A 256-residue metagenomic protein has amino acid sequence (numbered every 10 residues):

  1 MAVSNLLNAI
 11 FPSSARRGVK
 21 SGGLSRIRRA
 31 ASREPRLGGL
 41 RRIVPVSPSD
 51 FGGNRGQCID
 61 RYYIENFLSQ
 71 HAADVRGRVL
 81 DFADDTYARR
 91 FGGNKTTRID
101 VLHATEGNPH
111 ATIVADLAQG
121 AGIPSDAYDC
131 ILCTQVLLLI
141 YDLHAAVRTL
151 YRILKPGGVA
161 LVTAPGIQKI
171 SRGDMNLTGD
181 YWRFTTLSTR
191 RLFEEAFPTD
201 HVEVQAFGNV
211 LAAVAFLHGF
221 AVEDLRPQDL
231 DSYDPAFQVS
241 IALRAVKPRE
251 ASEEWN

Functional and structural regions predicted by a protein language model:
V3-N8, S14, G18, Q70-H71 (+1 more regions): A C-terminal cap/extension of S-adenosyl-L-methionine-dependent methyltransferases that defines the acceptor-substrate
G22-A73: Class I SAM-dependent methyltransferase Rossmann-like catalytic core, especially the SAM/SAH-binding loop
R55, G173-L192: Acceptor-substrate binding/catalytic loop of class I
D74-T86: Conserved class I S-adenosyl-L-methionine
A115-I131: A short acidic, Gly/Pro-enriched loop at the edge of an enzyme's catalytic core that lines a small-molecule cofactor
D129-D142: A short SAM/SAH-binding and catalytic strip from SAM-dependent methyltransferases
H144-V159: A short glycine-rich, Lys/Arg-flanked "PGG" loop and its adjoining helix->strand segment in the class I
V162-A164: Acidic carboxylate diad motif detector
